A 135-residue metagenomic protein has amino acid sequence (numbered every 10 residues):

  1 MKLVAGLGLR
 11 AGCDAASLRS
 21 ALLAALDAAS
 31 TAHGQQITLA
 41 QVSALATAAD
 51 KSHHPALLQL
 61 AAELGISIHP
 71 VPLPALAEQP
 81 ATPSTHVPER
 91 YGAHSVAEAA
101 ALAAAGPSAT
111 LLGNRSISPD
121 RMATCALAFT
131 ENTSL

Functional and structural regions predicted by a protein language model:
M1-S43, T47-A49, A128-T130, S134-L135: Conserved mixed alpha/beta catalytic, RNA-binding, or beta-rich assembly cores of soluble enzyme, regulatory
K2-V4, S43-A44, H69, A109-L112 (+1 more regions): Structural motif
L18-R19, T47-A48, E89-Y91, A103-P107: A short linear-motif detector with a strong N-terminal bias
R19, L23, L58, A97-A100: Predominant activation on well-ordered alpha-helical scaffold segments within soluble catalytic domains
D27, T31, T47, A62-H69 (+1 more regions): Generic secondary-structure signature for well-ordered alpha-helical cores
Q36-L39, A75-E78, L102: Short C-terminal domain-edge/linker segments immediately following a structured domain
A46-V96: Long, charge-dense
E98-L135: C-terminal edge-of-domain segments
